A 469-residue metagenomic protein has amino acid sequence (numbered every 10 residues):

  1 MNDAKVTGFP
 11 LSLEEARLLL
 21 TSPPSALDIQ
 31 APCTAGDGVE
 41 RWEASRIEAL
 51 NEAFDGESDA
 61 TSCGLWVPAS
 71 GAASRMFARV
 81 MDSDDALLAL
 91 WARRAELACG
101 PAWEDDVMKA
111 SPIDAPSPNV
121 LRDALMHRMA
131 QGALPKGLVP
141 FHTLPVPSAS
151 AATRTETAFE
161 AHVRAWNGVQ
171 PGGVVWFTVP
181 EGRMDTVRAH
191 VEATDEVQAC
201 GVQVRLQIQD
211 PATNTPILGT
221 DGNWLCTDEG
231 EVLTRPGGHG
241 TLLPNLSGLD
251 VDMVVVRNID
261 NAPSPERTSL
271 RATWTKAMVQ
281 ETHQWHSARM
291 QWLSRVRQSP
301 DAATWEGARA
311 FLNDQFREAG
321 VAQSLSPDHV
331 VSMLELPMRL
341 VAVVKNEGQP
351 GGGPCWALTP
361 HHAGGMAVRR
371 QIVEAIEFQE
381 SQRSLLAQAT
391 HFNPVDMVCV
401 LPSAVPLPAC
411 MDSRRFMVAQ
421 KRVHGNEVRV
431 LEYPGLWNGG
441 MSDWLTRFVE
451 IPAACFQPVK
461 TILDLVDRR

Functional and structural regions predicted by a protein language model:
M1-D28: Polybasic, low-complexity association/targeting segments
V6-T7, S25-F77, M81-E347, H361-M366 (+4 more regions): Domain-scale recognition of functional cores that engage charged ligands
S22-P23, A212, V405-L407: Short low-complexity stretches enriched in small and charged residues
R267, W305-R469: OB-fold and OB-like single-stranded nucleic-acid-recognition modules and their adjacent interaction interfaces
